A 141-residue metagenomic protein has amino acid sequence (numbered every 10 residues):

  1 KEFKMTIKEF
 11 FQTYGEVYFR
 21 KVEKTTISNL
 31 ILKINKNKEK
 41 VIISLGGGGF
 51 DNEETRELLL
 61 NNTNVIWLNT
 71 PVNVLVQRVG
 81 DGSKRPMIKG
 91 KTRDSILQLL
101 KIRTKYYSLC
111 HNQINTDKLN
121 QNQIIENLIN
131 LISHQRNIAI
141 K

Functional and structural regions predicted by a protein language model:
K1-L58, R85, R93: ATP-dependent small-molecule kinase phosphotransfer cores that center on conserved nucleotide phosphate-binding segments
Y18-T25, Q98, I102-K105, L109: A non-catalytic, amphipathic alpha-helix used as a structural packing/dimerization or gating element in enzyme scaffolds
I31-N35, G80, S133: Residue-level signal for alpha-helix termini/capping positions
K40, N64, K101-K141: NTP-dependent small-molecule kinase module
G46-F50, P71-N73, L119: Short glycine-rich anion-binding loops that position phosphate/pyrophosphate groups of nucleotides and phosphorylated
E54-E57, Q77-D81, E126-N127: Short amphipathic alpha-helical segments
N62-K105: A glycine- and Lys/Arg-enriched "phosphate-lid" helix/loop adjacent to the NTP-binding pocket of small-molecule kinases
